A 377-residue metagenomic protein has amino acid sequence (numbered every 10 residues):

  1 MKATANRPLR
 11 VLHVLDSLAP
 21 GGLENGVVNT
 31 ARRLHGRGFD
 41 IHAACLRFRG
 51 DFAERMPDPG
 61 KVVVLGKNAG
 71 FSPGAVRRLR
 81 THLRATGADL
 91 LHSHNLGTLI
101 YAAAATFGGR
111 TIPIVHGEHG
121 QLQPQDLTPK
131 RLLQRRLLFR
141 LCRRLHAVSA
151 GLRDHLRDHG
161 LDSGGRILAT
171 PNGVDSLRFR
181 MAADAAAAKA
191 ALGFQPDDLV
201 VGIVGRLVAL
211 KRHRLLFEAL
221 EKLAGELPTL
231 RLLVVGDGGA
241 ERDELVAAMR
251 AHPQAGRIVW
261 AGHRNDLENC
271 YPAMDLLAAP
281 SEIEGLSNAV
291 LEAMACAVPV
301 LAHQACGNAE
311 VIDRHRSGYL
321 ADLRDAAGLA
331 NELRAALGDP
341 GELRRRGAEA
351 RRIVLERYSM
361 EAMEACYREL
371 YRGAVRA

Functional and structural regions predicted by a protein language model:
G21-N29, L199, I203-K222, A240-E244 (+3 more regions): A conserved mid-protein helix/loop that constitutes part of the nucleotide-sugar donor-binding site
C45, P299-A302, I312: Short hydrophobic beta-strand element within catalytic cores of glycosyltransferases and related nucleotide-activated
S93-L99, E118: Short His-centered aromatic/hydrophobic patch
C142-A169, V174-R178: A short, active-site helix/loop in glycosyltransferases that binds the activated sugar's phosphate group
R180-F194, A247, G347, C366: A short helix/loop element that forms part of the nucleotide-sugar donor recognition site in Leloir-type
A190, G328, A335, E342-R357 (+1 more regions): A short, well-ordered alpha-helix in the C-terminal region of glycosyltransferases
H263, E282: Aromatic "clamp/platform" in nucleotide-sugar-dependent glycosyltransferases that forms part of the donor/acceptor
D313-H315, Y319-A326, A335-G341: Conserved acidic donor-binding segment of nucleotide-sugar-dependent glycosyltransferases
